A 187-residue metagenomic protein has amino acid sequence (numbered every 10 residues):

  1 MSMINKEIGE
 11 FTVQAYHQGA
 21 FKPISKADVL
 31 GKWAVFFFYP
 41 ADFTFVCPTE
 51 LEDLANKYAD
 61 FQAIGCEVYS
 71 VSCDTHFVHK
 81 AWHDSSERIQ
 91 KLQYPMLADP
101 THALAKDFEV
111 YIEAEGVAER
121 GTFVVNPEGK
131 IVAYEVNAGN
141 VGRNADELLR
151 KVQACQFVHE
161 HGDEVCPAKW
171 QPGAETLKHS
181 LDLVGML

Functional and structural regions predicted by a protein language model:
M1-L187: Chalcogenol-based redox active-site neighborhoods
